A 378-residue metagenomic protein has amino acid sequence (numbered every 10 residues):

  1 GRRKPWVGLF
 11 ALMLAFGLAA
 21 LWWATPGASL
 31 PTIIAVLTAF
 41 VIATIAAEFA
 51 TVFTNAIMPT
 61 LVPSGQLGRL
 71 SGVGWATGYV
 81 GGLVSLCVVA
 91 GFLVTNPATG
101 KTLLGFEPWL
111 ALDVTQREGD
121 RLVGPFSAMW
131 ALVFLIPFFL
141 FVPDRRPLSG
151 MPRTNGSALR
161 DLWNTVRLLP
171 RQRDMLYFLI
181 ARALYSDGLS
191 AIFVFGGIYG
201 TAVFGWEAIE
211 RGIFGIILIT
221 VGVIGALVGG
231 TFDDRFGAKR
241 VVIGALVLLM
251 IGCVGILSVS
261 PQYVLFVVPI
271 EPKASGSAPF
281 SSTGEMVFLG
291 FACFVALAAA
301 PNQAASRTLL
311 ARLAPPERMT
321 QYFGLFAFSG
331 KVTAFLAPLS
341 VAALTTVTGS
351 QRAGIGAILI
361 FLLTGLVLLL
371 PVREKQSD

Functional and structural regions predicted by a protein language model:
G1-L12, D234-L249: Cytoplasmic membrane-interface "Motif A"-like loop-to-helix N-cap segments of 12-TM Major Facilitator Superfamily
G1-R2, I224-A238, V259, V264 (+1 more regions): Helix-to-loop junctions at the C-terminal end of transmembrane segments in multipass secondary transporters
G8-L30, L248-S281: C-terminal ends and interior cores of transmembrane alpha-helices in multi-pass membrane transporters/permeases
W22-W23, W130-F141, V259, I355-D378: Multi-pass alpha-helical transporter architecture, strongest for 12-TM Major Facilitator/SLC carriers used
S64-G74, A208-I209, P316-F326: Loop-to-transmembrane helix entry/capping segments in MFS-fold secondary transporters and related SLC/MFSD carriers
G91-M129, P279-T283, A343-L362: A membrane-interface helix-boundary motif in multi-pass transporters
P143-I180, S275-P279: Juxtamembrane intracellular "pre-TM" segments in multi-pass secondary transporters
V194-F214: Short amphipathic helix-loop junctions that connect adjacent transmembrane helices in Major Facilitator Superfamily/SLC
